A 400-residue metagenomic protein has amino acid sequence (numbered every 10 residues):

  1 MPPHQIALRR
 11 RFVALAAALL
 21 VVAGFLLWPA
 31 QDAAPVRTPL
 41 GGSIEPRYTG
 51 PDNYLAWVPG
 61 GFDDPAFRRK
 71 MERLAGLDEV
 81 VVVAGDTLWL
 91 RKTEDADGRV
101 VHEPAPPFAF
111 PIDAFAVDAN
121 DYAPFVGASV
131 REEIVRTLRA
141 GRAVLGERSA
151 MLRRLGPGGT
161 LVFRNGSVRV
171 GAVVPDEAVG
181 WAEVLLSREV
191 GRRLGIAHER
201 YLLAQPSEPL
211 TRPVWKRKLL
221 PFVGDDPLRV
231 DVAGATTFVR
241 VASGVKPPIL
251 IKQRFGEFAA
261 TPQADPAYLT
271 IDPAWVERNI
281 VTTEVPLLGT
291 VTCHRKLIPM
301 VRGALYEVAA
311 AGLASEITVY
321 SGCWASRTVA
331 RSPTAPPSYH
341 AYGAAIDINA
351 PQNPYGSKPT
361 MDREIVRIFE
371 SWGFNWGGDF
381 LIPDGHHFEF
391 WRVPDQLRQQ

Functional and structural regions predicted by a protein language model:
P2-D32: Secretory targeting and sorting signals
P29-D64: Membrane-interface junction motifs in transport/secretion proteins
V36-R37, V83-T137: The feature marks short, hydrophobic/small-residue-biased sequence motifs that occur predominantly
R47-Y48, A178-A233: Mechanotransmission and gating elements of multispan inner-membrane complexes involved in transport and envelope
N53-V58, R139-A140, V285-R295, T334 (+1 more regions): Second-shell loop/turn segments in exported
I112-V117, F125-Y201: Hydrophobic secondary-structure segments that place a key small or acidic residue at a functional site
R254-S315: Active-site acidic/histidine clusters and adjacent loop/turn architecture that either coordinate catalytic ions
P333-Q400: Catalytic cores and adjacent binding grooves of peptidoglycan-active enzymes
